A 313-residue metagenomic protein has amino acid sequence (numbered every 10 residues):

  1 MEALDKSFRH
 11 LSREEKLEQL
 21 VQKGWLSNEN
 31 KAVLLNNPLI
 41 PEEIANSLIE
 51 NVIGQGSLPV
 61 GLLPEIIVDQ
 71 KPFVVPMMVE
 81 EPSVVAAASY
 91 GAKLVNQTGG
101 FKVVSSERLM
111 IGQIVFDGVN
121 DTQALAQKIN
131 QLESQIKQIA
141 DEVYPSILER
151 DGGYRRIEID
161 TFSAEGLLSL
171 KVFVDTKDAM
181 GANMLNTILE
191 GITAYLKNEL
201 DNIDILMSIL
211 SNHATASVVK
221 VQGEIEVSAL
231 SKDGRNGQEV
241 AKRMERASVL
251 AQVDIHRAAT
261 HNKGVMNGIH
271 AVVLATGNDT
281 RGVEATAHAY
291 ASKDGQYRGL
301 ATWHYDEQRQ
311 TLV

Functional and structural regions predicted by a protein language model:
M1-F73, M77, E81, F101 (+1 more regions): Acidic/polar, glycine-rich intrinsically disordered N-terminal extensions of enzymes
S47, Q55-L58, L63, A164-V172 (+1 more regions): Short, hydrophobic/aliphatic alpha-helical segments
I49, K71-M78, Q113-N120, S169-A179 (+2 more regions): Short glycine-rich or small-residue beta-strand-to-loop segments that form or flank ligand, phosphate, metal/Fe-S
I49-L58, S89-F101, Q138-F162, G299: Conserved alpha/beta core surface patches that mediate binding of polyanionic ligands
T98-N130, A291-V313: A structural-propensity feature for long, helix-poor, extended segments
V119-I192, I255: Intrinsically disordered, low-complexity linker/loop segments enriched in Gly/Pro and charged/polar residues
D178-M180, L185-V313: Glycine-rich anion/phosphate-binding loop at the beta-strand->alpha-helix junction
